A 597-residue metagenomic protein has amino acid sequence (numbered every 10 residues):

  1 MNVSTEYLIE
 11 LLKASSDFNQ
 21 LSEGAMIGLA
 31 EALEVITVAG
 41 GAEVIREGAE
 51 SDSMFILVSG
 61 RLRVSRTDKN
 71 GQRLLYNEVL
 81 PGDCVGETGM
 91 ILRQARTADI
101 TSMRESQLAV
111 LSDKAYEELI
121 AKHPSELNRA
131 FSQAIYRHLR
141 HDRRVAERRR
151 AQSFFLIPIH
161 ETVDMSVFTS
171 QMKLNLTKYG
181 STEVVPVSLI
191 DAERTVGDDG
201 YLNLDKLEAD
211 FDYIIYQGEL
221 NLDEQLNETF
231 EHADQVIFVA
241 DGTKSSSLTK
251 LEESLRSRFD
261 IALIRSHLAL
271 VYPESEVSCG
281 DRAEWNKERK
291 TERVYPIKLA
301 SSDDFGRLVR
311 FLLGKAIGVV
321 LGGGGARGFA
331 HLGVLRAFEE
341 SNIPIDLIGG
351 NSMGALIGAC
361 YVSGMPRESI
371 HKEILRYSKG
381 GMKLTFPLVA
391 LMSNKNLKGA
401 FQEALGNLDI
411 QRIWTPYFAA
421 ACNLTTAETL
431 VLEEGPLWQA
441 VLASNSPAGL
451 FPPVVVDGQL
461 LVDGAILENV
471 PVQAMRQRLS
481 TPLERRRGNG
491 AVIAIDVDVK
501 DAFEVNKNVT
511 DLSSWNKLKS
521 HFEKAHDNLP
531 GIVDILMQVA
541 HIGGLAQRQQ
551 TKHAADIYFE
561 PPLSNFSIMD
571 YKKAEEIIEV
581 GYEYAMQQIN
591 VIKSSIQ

Functional and structural regions predicted by a protein language model:
M1-S166, L174: Cytosolic regulatory regions built on CNB/CRP/Popeye-like sensor folds
T5, N128-S132, T169, H371 (+2 more regions): Hydrophobic face of alpha-helices
E47-S53, I159-M165, G323-R327, D346-A355 (+1 more regions): Gly/Ser-rich catalytic serine loop of serine hydrolases
R63, G71, E117, T162-V163 (+6 more regions): Flexible, glycine-rich phosphate/dinucleotide-binding loops and adjacent beta-alpha linkers at cofactor/substrate
R150-G197, L308, E340, M353: Walker A/P-loop phosphate-binding motif and the immediately C-terminal alpha-helix
V196, Y201-L204, D210-Y213, N221-G349 (+1 more regions): Patatin-like phospholipase
